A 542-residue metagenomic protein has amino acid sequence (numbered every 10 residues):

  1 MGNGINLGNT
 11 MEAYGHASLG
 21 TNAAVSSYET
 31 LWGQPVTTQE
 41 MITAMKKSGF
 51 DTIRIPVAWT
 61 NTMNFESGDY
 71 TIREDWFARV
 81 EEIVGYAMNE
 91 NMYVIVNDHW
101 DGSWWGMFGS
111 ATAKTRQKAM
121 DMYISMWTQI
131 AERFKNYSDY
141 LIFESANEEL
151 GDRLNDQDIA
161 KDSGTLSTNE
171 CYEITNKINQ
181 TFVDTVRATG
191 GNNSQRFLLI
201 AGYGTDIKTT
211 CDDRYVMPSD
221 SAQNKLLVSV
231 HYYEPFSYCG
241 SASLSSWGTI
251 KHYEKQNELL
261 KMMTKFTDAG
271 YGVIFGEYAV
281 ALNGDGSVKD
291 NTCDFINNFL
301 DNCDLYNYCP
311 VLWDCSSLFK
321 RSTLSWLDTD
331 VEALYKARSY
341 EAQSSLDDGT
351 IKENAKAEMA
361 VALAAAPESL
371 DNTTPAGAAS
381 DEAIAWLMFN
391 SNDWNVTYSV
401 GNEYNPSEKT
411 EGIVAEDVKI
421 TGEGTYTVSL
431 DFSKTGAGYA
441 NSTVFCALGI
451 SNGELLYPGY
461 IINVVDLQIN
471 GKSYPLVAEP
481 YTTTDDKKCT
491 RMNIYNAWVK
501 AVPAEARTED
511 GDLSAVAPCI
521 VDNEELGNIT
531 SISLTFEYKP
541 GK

Functional and structural regions predicted by a protein language model:
M1-T52: N-terminal carbohydrate-binding accessory modules
T10-S18, K208-T209, F236-C239, K320 (+1 more regions): Short, solvent-exposed loop/turn elements at domain surfaces
A17-S26, W59-F77, G102-A119, G151-S167 (+3 more regions): Surface-exposed, active-site-proximal loop segments in enzymatic domains
W32-T52, M63, G68-W100, F108-S145 (+1 more regions): An active-site-proximal structural segment forming one wall of the substrate-binding cleft that immediately precedes
V36-A58, L259-F266, N302, Y306-C309: Catalytic domains of carbohydrate-active enzymes, especially glycoside hydrolases
Q117-L244, T249, L260-A281, L305-Y308: Active-site region of glycoside hydrolase catalytic domains
D285-S380: Aromatic-rich peripheral "rim/lid" segments of glycoside hydrolase catalytic domains that contact and position glycan
S429-P458, P503-E525, I529-S533: Extracellular beta-strand ligand-recognition surfaces/modules
